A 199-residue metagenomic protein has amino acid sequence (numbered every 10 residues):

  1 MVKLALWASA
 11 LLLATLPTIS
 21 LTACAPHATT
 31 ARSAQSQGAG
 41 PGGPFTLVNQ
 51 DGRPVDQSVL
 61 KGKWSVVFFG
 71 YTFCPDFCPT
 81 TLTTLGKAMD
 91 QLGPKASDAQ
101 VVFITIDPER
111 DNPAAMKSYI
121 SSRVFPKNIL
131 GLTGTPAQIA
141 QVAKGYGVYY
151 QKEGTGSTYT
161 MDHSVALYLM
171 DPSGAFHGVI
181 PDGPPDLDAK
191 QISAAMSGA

Functional and structural regions predicted by a protein language model:
M1-P44, V48, G198-A199: N-terminal targeting signals for export/organelle localization
F45-S65, M89: A short beta-strand-turn-helix
S58-P79, L85: Short active-site neighborhood of thiol/selenol oxidoreductases, capturing the structured segment around
K63-W64, T80-I104, S121-S122: Conserved helix-turn-beta segment immediately C-terminal to the redox Cys motif in thioredoxin-like folds
D90-P94, S121-F125, K144-V148, P172-A175 (+1 more regions): Sec-exported extracytoplasmic/periplasmic mature domains
S97-D111, K127-A137: Thiol-based oxidoreductase modules, predominantly thioredoxin-like and allied folds used for disulfide exchange
K117-S164: Short, internal strand/loop/helix patches that form the active-site neighborhood or redox-interaction surface
T155-A199: Thiol-/selenol-based redox modules, centered on thioredoxin-like and closely related oxidoreductase domains
